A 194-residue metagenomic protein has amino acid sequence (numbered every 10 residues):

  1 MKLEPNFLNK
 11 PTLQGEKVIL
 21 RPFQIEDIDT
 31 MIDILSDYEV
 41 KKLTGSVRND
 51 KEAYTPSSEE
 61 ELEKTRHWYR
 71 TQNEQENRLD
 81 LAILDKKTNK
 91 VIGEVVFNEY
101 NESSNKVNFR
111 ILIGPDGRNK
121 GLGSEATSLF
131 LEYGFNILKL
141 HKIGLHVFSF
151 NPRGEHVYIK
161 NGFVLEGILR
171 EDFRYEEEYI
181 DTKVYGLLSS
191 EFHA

Functional and structural regions predicted by a protein language model:
M1-D116, Y179-I180, L187-H193: GNAT-family acyltransferases
F23, L81, Y133-F135, F163: Conserved hydrophobic/aromatic "anchor" residues that stabilize well-ordered secondary structure elements
V91, S124, S149-G167: Conserved active-site alpha-helix within GNAT-family acetyltransferase domains
G114-D116, K120, S149-F150: Active-site acidic-Proline motif in GNAT/NAT acetyltransferases
G117, G121-F130: Conserved acetyl-CoA pyrophosphate-binding loop and the N-cap/start of the following alpha-helix in GNAT-like
L129, Y133, H156-V157: Structural preference for long, well-ordered alpha-helical segments within the folded cores of structured domains
N136-H146: Conserved GNAT acetyl-CoA-binding A-motif
G144-V147, I159, V164-I180: Conserved catalytic-core motifs of GNAT/GCN5-like acyltransferases
